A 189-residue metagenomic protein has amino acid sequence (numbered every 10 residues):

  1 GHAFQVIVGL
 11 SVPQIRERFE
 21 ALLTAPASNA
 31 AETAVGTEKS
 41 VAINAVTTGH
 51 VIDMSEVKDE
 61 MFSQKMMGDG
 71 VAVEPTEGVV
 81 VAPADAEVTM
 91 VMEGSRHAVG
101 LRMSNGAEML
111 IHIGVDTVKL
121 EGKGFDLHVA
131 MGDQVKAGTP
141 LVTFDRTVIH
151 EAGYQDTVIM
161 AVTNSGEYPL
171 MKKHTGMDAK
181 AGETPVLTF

Functional and structural regions predicted by a protein language model:
G1-K39, V186-L187: Cytosolic C-terminal regulatory domains/tails of membrane transporters and channels
A31-F189: Contiguous, well-folded functional domains in the mature portion of proteins
